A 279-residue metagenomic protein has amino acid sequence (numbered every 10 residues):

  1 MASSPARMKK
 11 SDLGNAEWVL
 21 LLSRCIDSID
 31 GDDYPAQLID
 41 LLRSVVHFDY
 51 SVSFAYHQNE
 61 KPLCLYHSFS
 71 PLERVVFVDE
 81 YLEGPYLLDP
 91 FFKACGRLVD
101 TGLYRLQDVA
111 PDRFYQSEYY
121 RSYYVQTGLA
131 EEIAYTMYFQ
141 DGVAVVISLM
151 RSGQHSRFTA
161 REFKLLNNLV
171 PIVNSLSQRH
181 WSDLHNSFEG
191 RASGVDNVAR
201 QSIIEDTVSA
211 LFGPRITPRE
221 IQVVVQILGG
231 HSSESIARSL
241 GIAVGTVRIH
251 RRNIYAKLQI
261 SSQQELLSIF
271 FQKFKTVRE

Functional and structural regions predicted by a protein language model:
A2-I29, D33, Q37-V143, S148-Q154 (+4 more regions): Regulatory input/activation interfaces that engage signals or partners
L20, I221-Q222, E265: Pre-recognition alpha-helix immediately N-terminal to the DNA-recognition helix within helix-turn-helix or winged-helix
T159-L166, Q178-E189, E220: Interdomain signal-transducing alpha-helical coiled-coil linkers
N167, V225, R238, A256 (+1 more regions): A cross-family signal for key residues in well-ordered alpha-helices that form functional helical elements
N186, R191-R219: Regulatory hinge/linker segments at domain boundaries that couple sensory/effector modules to output domains
I227-H231, F270: Short helix-to-turn junction characteristic of helix-turn-helix DNA-binding domains, especially the helix
G230-E265: Recognition helix of helix-turn-helix DNA-binding domains
A256-S261, I269, K273-V277: Residue cluster at the C-terminal edge of the helix-turn-helix DNA-binding motif
